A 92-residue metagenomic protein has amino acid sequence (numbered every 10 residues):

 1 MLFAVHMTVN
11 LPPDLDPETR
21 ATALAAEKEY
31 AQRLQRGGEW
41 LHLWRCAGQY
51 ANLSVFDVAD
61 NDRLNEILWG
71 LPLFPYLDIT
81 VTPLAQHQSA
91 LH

Functional and structural regions predicted by a protein language model:
M1-H92: Conserved, structured core segments of small domains
